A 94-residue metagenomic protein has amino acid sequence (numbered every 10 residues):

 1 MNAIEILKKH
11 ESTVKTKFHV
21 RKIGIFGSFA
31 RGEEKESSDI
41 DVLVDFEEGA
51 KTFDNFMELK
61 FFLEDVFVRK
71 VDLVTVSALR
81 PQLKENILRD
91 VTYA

Functional and structural regions predicted by a protein language model:
M1-K22, A30-E36, E47-A94: Catalytic core of pol beta-like nucleotidyltransferases
I25: Conserved histidines in hydrophobic membrane contexts and catalytic metal-binding motifs
S38-I40: Change "...and in nucleic-acid phosphodiester-cleaving endonucleases..." to "...and in nucleic-acid processing enzymes
L43-D45: Short hydrophobic/aromatic beta-strand micro-patches that form the beta-sheet surface supporting nucleotide- or nucleic
